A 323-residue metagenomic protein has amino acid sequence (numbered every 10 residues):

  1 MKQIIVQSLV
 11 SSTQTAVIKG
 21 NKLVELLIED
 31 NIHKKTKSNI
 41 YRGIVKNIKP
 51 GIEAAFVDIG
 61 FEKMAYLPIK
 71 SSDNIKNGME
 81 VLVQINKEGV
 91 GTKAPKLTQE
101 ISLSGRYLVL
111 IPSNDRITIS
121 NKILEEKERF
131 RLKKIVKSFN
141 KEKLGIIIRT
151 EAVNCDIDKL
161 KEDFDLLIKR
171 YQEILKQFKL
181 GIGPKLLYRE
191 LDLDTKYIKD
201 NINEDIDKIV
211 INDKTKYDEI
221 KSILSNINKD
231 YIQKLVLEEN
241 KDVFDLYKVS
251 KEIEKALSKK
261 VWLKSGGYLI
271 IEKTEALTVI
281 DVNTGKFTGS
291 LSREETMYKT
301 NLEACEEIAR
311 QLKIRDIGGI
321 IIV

Functional and structural regions predicted by a protein language model:
M1-V323: DE-rich acidic low-complexity regions and acidic surface loops
